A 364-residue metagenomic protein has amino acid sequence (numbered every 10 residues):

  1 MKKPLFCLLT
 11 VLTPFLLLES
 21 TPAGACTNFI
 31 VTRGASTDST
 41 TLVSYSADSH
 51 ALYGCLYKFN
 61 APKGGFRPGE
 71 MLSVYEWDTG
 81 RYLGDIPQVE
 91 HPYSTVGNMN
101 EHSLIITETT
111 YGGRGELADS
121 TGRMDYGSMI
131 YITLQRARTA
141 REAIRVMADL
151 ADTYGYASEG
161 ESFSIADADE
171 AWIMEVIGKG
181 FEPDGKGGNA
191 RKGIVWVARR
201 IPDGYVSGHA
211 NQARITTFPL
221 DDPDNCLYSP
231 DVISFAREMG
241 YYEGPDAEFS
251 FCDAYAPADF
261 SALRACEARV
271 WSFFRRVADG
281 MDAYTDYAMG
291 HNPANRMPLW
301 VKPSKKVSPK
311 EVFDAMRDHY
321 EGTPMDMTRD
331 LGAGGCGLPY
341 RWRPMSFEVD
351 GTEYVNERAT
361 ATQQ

Functional and structural regions predicted by a protein language model:
M1-L9: Bacterial N-terminal signal peptides that target proteins for export
P14-A23: C-terminal segment of classical bacterial N-terminal signal peptides
C26-Y126, V146-K310: A contiguous strand-loop segment
A118-S120, S128-A137: Second-shell loop/turn segments in exported
F313-M316, G334-C336: Mid-to-C-terminal functional-domain signal that highlights helix-capping/loop sites within ligand-binding modules
W342-Q364: Substrate-recognition/cap regions that form aromatic- and gly/pro-loop-enriched pockets for small-molecule ligands
